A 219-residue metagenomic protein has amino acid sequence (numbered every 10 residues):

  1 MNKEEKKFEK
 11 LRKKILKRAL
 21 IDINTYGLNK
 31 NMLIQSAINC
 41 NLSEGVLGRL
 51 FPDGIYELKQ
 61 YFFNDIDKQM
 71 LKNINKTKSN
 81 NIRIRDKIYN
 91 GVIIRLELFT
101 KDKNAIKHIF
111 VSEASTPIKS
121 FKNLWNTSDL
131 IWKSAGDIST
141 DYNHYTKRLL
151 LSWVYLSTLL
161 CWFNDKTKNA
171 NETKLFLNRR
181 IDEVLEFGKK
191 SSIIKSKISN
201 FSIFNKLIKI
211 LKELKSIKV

Functional and structural regions predicted by a protein language model:
N2, K7-Q35, N39-L42, D53-Q60 (+1 more regions): Short, amphipathic alpha-helix enriched in basic
E9, N73-A105: Hydrophobic alpha-helical connector segments
G45: Key DNA-contact positions within bacterial/archaeal DNA-binding proteins
L96-I118, W125: Amphipathic alpha-helical segments used for helix-helix packing
S115-D137, T146-S152, L156: Amphipathic alpha-helical packing segments from all-alpha helical-bundle domains
D137-W153, S157-S199: Hydrophobic/aromatic-rich alpha-helical bundle segments in the mid-to-C-terminal region
K190-V219: Long, charge-rich low-complexity segments
